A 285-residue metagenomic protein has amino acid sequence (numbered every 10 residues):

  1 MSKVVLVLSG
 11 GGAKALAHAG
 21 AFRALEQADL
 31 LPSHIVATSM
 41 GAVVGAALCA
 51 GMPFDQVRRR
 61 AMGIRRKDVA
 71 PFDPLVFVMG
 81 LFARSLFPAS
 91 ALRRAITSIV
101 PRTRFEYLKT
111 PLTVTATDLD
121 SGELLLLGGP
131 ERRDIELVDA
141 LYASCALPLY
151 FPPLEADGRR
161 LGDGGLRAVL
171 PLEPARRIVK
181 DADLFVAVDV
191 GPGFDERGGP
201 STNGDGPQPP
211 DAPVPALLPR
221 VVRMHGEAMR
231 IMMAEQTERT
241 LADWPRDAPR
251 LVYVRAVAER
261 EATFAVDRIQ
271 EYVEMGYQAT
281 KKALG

Functional and structural regions predicted by a protein language model:
M1-T38, A46-G285: Patatin-like phospholipase
